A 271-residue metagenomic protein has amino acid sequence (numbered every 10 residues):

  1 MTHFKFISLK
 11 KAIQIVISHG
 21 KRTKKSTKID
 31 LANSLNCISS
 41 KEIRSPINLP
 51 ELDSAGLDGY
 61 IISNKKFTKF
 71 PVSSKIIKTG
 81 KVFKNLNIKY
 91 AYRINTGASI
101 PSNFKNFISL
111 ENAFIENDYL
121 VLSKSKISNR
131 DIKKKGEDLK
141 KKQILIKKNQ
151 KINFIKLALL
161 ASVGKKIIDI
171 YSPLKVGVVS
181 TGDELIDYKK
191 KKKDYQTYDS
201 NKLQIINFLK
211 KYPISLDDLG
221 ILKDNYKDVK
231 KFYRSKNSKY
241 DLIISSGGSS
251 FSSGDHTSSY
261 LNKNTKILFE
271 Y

Functional and structural regions predicted by a protein language model:
T2-K165: Phosphate-interaction motifs
F67, G97-S99, D183-E184, G247-G254: Short glycine-rich anion-binding loops that position phosphate/pyrophosphate groups of nucleotides and phosphorylated
I76-I88, Y92-R93, K105-F107, I206-N262: N-terminal small/polar loop signature for handling phosphorylated ligands or for N-terminal nucleophile
R93-N95, K147, V178-T181, S245-S246: Short beta-strand segments
S102-F104, F154-I155, D187-Y188, F251-D255: Short glycine/serine/threonine-rich phosphate/pyrophosphate-binding segments that cradle anionic phosphate groups
F107-L110, A161, K191-D194, T257-L261: Short, glycine/charged-enriched secondary-structure capping and boundary segments
V163-K231, K236: Glycine-rich phosphate/diphosphate-binding loop of Rossmann-like nucleotide-binding domains
S259-Y271: Glycine-rich phosphate/nucleotide-binding loop
